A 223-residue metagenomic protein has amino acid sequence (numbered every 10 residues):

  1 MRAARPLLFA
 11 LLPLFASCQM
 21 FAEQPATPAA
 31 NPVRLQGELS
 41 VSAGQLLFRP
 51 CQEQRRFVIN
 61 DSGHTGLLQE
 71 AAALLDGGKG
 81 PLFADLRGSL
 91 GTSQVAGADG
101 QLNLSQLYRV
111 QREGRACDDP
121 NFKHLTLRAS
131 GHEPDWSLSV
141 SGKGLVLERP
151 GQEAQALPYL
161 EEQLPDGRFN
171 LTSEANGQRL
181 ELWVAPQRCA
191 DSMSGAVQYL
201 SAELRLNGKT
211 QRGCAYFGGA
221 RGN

Functional and structural regions predicted by a protein language model:
L14-S17: C-terminal motif of bacterial Sec signal peptides marking the signal peptidase cleavage site
Q19-F21: Bacterial signal peptide processing site
T27, L46-L82, E174-N176: Small beta-barrel nucleic-acid-binding modules, principally OB-folds
P28-R49, G88: Structural detector for short beta-strands of small beta-barrel domains
G37, D76-Q101: Flexible glycine-rich surface loops and low-complexity tracts that mediate binding to linear polymers
C51-H64, S130-W183: Central antiparallel beta-sheet cores of small beta-barrel/beta-sandwich binding domains
G91-D119: OB-fold/S1-family single-stranded nucleic acid-binding modules
T92-D99, D191-G195, S201-G213: Short, exposed beta-strand-loop hairpins at the edges of beta-sheets in extracellular/periplasmic proteins
